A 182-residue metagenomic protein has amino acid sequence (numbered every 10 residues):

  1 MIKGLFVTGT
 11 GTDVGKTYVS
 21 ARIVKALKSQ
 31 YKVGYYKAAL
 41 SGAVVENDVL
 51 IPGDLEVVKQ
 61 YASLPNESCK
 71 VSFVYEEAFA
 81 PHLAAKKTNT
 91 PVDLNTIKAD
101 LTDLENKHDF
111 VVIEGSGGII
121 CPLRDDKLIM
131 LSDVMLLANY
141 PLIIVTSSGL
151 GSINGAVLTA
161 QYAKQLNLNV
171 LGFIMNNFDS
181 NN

Functional and structural regions predicted by a protein language model:
I2, Q30-V33, K107-D109: Short, high-confidence coil segments that cap the C-terminus of an alpha-helix and link into the following beta-strand
G4-G9, Y35-K37: Short, hydrophobic/glycine-enriched beta-strand segments
F6-A21: Glycine-rich phosphate-binding P-loop
T12, I51, S148-G149: Short beta->alpha junction loops/turns
Y18-P91, N95, D100-D103: N-terminal phosphate/diphosphate-binding loop that engages ATP/GTP or pyrophosphate donors across diverse enzyme folds
T102-V112: Switch I (G2) and immediately adjacent beta-strands of P-loop GTPase domains
F110, G115-N182: Conserved catalytic-core segment of NTP-binding enzymes
